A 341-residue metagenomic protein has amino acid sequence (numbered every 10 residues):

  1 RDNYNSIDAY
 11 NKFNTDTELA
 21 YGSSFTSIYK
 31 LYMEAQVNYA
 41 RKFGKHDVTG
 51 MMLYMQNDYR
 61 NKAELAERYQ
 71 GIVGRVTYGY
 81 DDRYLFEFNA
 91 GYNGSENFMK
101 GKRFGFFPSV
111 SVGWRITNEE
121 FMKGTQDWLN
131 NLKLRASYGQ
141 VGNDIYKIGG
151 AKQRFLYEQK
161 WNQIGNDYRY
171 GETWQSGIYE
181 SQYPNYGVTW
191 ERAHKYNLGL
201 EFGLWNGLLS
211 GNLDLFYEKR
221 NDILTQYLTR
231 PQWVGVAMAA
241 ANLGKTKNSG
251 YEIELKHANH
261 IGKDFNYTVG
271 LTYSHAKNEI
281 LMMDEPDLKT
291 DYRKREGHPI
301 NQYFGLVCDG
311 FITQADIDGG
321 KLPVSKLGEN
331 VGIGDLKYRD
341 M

Functional and structural regions predicted by a protein language model:
R1-N14, V324-D340: Charged, glycine/proline-rich intrinsically disordered loops and linkers
R1-V307: Extracellular/periplasmic, surface-exposed regions of secreted and cell-surface proteins
G71-V73, N259, L322, E329 (+1 more regions): Residue-level marker of intrinsically disordered, low-complexity segments enriched for small/polar residues
R115, G297, T313-A315, G334: Helix N-terminus capping/helix-initiation residues
G203, E254, F311, D318-G320 (+1 more regions): Intrinsically disordered, low-complexity regions of eukaryotic proteins
E218-K219, G320, K326: Short alpha-helical "patches" and their helix-cap loops
G305-V307, F311, A315-L322, V331: C-terminal segments of large proteins
